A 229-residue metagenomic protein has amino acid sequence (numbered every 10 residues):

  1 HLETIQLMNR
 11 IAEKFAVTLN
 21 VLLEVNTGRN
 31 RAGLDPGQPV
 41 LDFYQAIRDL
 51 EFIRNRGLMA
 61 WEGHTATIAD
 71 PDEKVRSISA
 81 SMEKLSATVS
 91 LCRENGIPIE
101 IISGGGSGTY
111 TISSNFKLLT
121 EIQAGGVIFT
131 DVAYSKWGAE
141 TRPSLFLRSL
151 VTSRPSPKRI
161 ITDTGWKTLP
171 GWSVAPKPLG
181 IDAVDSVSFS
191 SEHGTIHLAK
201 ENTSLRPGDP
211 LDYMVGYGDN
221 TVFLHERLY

Functional and structural regions predicted by a protein language model:
H1-I5, S107-G108: Short beta->alpha connector loops
E3-I11, F15-A16: Active-site-adjacent beta->alpha loops and helix N-cap segments on the catalytic face of soluble alpha/beta enzymes
L19-N20, N26-A139: Active-site loop/helix belt of alpha/beta enzymes
R76, G108-D182: Active-site loop ensemble at the mouth of alpha/beta enzyme cores that anchors a bound cofactor
S81, E140-R142, V184-S188: Short Gly/Pro-enriched turn/cap motifs at secondary-structure boundaries
P155-Y229: C-terminal accessory subdomain/extension
